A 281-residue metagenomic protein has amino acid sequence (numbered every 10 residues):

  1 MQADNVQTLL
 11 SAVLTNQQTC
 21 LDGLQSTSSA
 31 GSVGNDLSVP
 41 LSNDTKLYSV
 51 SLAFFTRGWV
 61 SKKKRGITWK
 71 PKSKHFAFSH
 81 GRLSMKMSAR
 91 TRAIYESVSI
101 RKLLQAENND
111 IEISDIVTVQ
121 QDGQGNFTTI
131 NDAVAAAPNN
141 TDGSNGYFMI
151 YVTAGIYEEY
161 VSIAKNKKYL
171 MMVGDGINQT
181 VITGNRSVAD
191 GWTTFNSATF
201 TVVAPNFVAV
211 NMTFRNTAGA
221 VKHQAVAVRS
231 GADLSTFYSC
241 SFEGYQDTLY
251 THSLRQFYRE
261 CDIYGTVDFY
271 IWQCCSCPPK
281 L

Functional and structural regions predicted by a protein language model:
M1-L83, L103: Extracellular/luminal ectodomains of secreted and membrane glycoproteins with large N-terminal domains
S73-A135: Right-handed parallel beta-helix/beta-solenoid
D122-G123, K168-V226: Right-handed parallel beta-helix/beta-spiral solenoid domain characteristic of secreted/periplasmic
Q124-G125, I130-N131, S144-M171, T180-V181 (+1 more regions): N-terminal extracellular ligand-recognition/capping segment immediately after the signal peptide
A136, T153, A164, V173-D175 (+8 more regions): Feature marks extracellular polysaccharide-active and adherence modules
V152, M172, F207-A209, S235-Y238 (+2 more regions): All-beta strand scaffolds that present successive hydrophobic residues in beta-strands
V161-A164, G184, A198-V203, V221 (+3 more regions): Glycine-rich beta-solenoid repeat tracts in large extracellular/virion proteins
I177, F214, G219, F237 (+5 more regions): Beta-rich extracellular carbohydrate-active architectures
